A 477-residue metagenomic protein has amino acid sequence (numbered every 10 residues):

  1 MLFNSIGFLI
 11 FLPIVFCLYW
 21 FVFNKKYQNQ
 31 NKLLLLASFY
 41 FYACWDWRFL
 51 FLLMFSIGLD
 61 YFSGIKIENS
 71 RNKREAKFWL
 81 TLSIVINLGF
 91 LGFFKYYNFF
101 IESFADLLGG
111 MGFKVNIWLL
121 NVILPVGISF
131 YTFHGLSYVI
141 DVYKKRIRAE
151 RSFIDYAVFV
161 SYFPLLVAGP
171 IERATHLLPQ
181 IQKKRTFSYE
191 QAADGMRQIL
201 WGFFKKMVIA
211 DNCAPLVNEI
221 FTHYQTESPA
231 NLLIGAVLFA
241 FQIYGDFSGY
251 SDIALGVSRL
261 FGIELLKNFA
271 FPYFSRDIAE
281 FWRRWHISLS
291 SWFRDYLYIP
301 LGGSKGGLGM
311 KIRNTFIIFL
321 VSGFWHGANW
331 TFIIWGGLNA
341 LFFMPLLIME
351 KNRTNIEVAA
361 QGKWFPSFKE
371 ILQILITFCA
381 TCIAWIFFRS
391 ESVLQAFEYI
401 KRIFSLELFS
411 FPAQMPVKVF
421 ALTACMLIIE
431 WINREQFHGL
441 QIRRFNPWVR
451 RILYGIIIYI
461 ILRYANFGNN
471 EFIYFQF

Functional and structural regions predicted by a protein language model:
M1-L427, W431-Q476: Membrane-embedded transmembrane alpha-helical bundles that form the catalytic cores of multi-pass lipid-modifying
